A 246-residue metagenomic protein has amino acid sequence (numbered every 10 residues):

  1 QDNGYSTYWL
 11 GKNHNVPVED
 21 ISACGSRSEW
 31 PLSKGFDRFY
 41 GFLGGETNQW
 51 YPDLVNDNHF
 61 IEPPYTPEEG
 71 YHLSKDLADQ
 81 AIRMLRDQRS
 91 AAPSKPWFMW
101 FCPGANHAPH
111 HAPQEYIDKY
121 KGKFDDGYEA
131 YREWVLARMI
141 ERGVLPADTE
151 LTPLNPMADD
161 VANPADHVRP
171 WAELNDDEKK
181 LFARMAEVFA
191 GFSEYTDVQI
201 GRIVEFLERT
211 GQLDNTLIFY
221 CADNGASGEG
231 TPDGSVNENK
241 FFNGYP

Functional and structural regions predicted by a protein language model:
Q1-P246: Formylglycine-dependent sulfatase
